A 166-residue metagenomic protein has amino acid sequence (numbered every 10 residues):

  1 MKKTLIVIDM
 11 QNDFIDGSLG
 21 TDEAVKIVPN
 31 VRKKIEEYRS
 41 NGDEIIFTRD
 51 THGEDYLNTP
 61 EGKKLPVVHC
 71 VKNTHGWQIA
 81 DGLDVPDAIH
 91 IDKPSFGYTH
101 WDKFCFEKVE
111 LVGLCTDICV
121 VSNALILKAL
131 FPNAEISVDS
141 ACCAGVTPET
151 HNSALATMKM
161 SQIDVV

Functional and structural regions predicted by a protein language model:
M1-H90, K103, S137, V146 (+1 more regions): Active-site acidic carboxylates
K33-E37, V121-F131: Histidine-anchored nucleotide/phosphate-binding helix
D43, P132, I163: Short phosphate-binding/catalytic loops that engage adenosine nucleotides
R49, G113, S140-A141: Short secondary-structure boundary segments
H75-Q78, S122-I126, T150: Short, solvent-exposed amphipathic alpha-helices that sit in or adjacent to ligand/effector-binding or catalytic
D87-S122, A144-V166: Conserved N-terminal glycine/acidic-rich loop preference
P132-D139: Short hydrophobic/aromatic-enriched beta-strand-loop microsegments
